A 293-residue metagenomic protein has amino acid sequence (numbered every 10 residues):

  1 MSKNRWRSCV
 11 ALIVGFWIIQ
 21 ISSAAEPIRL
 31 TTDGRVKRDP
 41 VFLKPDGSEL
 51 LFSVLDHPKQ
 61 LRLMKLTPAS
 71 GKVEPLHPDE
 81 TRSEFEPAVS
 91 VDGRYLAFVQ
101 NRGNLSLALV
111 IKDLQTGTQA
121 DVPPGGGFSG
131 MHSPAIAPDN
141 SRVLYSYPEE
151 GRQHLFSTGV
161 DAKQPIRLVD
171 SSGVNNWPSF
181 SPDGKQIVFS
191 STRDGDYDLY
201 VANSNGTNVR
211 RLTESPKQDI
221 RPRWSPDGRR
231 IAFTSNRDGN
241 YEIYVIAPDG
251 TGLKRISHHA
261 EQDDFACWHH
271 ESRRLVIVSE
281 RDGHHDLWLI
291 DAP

Functional and structural regions predicted by a protein language model:
M1-S2, G15: Coiled-coil-like amphipathic alpha-helices with heptad-repeat character
S2-V10: Bacterial N-terminal signal peptides that target proteins for export
V10-Q20: Bacterial N-terminal signal peptides
S22-P293: Sequence signature of WD/YWTD-type beta-propeller architectures
